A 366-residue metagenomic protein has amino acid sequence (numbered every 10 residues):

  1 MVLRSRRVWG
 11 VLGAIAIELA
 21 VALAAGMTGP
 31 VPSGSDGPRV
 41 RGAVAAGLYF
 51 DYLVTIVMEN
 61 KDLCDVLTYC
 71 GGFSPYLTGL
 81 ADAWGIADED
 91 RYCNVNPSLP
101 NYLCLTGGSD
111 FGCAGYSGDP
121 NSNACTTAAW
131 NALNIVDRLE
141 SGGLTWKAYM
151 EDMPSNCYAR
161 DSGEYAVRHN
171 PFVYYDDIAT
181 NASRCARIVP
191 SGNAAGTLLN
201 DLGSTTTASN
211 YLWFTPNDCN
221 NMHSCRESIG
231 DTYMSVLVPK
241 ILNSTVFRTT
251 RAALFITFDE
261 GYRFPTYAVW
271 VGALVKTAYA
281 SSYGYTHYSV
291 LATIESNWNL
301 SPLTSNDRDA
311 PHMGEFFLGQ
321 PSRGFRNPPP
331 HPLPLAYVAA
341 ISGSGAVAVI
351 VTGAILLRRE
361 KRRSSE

Functional and structural regions predicted by a protein language model:
M1-A45, G324-E366: Secretory targeting signatures
V31-F325: N-terminal pro-sequences and low-complexity stem/linker regions of secreted or lumenal proteins
